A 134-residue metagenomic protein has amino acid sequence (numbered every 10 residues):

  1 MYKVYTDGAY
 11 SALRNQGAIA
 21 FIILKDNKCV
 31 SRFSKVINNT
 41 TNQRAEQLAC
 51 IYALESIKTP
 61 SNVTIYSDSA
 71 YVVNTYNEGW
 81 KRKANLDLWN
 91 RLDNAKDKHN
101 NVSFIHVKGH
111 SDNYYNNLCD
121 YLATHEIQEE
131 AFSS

Functional and structural regions predicted by a protein language model:
M1-K3: Extreme N-terminal starter segment of soluble prokaryotic enzymes
T6-Q16, I51-L118, L122, I127-S133: RNase H catalytic domain
A18-K25: Short beta-strand scaffold segments in enzyme catalytic cores
D26-R44: A short, polar/acidic, helix/strand-boundary loop motif
A45-A49: Loop-to-helix element that buttresses phosphate recognition and phosphoryl-transfer chemistry
